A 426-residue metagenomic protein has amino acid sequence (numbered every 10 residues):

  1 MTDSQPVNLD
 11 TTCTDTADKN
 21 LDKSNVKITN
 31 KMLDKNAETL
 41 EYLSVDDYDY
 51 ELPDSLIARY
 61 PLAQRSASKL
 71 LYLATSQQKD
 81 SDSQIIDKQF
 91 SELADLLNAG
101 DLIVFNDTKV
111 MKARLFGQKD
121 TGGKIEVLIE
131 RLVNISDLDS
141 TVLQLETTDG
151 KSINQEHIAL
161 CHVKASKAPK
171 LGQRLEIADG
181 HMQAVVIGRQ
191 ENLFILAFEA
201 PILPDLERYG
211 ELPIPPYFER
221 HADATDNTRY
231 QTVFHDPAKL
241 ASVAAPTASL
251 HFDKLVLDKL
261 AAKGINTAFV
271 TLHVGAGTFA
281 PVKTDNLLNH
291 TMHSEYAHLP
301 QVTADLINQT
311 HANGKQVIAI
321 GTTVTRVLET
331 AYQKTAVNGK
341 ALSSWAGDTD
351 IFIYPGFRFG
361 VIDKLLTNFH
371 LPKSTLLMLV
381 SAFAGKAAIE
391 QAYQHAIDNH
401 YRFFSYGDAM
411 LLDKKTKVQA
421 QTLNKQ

Functional and structural regions predicted by a protein language model:
T2-D10, D34-Q426: Surface-exposed, charge/polar-rich loops and edge strands
T16-D18, T29, Q421, K425-Q426: N-terminal targeting/docking segments
D18-K19, K23-K27, K31-K35: Asparagine/serine/threonine-enriched low-complexity, disordered tracts, especially those forming N-linked glycosylation
